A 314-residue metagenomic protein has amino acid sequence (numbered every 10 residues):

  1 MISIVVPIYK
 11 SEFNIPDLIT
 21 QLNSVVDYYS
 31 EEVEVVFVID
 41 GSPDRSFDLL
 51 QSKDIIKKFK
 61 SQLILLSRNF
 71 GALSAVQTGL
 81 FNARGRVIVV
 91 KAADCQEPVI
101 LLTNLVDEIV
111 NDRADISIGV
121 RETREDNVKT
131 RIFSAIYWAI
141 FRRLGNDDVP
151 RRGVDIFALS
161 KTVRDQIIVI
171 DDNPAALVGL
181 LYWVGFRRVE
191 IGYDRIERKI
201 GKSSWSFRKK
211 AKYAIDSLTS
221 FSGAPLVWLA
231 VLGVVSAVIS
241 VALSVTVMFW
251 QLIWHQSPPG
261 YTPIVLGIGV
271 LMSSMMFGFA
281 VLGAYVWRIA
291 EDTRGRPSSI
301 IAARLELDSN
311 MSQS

Functional and structural regions predicted by a protein language model:
M1-D126: Structured catalytic core of nucleotide-sugar glycosyltransferases
Y9-F13, Q96, I100, I168 (+4 more regions): Residues in soluble alpha-helical coiled-coils and helical-bundle/repeat scaffolds
L22, G79, D94, S117 (+5 more regions): Residue-level signature of catalytic and energy-coupling elements of molecular machines, predominantly ATP/GTP-dependent
I55, F81, D107, S134 (+5 more regions): Solvent-exposed polar/charged
L66-R68, A72-N82, V99-A175, E197-I215: Acceptor/aglycone-binding surface of glycosyltransferases and processive sugar-polymer synthases
A176-S314: Hydrophobic helical membrane-anchoring modules
